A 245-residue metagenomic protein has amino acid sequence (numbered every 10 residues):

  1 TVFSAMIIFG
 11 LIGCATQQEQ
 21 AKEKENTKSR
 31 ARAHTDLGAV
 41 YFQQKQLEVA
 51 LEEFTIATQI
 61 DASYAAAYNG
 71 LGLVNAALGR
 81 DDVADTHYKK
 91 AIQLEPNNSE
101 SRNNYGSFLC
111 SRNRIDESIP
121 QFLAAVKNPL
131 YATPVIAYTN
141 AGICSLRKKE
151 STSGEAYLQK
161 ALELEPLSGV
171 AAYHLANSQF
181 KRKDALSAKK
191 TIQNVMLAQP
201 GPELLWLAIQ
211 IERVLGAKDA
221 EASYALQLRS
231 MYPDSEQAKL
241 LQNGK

Functional and structural regions predicted by a protein language model:
G10-R30: Bacterial Sec signal peptide processing site at the extreme N-terminus
A21-E25, L197-K245: Terminal, low-structured helical/coil segments at or just beyond the last alpha-helical repeat
N26, I60, L94, N128-L130 (+3 more regions): Structural marker of alpha-solenoid helical repeat scaffolds
D36, G70-L73, N104, N140 (+2 more regions): Canonical tetratricopeptide repeat
Q43, A77-L78, S111-R112, C144-R147 (+3 more regions): Register position in tetratricopeptide repeats
A67, S101, F108, A137 (+3 more regions): TPR alpha-solenoid repeat register
